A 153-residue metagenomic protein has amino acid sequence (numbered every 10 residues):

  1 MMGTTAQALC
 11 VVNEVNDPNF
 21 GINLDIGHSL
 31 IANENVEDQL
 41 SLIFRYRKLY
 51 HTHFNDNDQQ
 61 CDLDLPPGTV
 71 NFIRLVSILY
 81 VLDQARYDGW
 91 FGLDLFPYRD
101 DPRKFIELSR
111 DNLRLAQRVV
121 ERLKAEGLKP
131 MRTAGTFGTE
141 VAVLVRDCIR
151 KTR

Functional and structural regions predicted by a protein language model:
M2-L24, S29-R153: Histidine-acidic metal/acid-base catalytic patches
